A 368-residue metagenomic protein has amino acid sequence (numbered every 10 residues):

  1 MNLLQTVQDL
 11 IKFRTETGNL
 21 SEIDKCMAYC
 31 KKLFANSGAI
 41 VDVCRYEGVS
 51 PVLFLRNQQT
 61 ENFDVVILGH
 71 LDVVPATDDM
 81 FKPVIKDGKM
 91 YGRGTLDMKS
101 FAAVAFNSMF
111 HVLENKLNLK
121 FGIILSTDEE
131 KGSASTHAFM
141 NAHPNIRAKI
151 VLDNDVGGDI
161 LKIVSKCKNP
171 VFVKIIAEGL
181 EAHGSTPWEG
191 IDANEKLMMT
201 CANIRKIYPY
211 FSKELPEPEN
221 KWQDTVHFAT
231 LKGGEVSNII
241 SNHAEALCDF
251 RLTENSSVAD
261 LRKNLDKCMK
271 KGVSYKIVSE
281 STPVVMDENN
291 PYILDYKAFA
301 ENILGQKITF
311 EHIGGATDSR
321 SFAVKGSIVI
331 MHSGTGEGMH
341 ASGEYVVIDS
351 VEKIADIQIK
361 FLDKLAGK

Functional and structural regions predicted by a protein language model:
M1-R93, H111-L117: Acidic/His- and Gly-rich active-site-bordering loop/insert found across diverse amide/peptide-bond hydrolases
D9, F13, Y29-S37, H111 (+7 more regions): Generic non-transmembrane alpha-helical segments
K12, H227-A229, D249-F250, S274-I293 (+2 more regions): A short beta-alpha structural unit
D72-K86, S165-I176, A298: Acidic-glycine-rich active-site phosphate/pyrophosphate-binding loop
K89-V104, H183: Glycine/serine-rich anion-binding loops at beta->alpha junctions that coordinate negatively charged ligand groups
M98-K166, A366: Acidic/histidine-rich catalytic neighborhood of metal-dependent amide-processing enzymes
H137, N141-S281: Midchain, well-structured core segments that form catalytic/ion-binding scaffolds
A298-F299, I303-K368: Zn-dependent metallopeptidase/amidohydrolase metal-coordination segment
